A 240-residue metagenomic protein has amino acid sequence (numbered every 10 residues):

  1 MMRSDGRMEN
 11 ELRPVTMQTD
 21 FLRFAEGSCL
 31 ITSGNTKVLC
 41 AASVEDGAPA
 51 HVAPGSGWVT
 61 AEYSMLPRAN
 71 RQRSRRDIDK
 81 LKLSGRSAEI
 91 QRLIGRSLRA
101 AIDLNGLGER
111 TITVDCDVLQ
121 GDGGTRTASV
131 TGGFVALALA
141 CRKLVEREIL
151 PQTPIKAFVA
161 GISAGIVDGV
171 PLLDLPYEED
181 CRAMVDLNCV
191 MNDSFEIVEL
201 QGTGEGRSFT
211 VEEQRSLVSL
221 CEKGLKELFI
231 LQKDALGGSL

Functional and structural regions predicted by a protein language model:
M1-T32: Short, Gly/Pro- and small/polar-rich lid/capping loops
E11, R23-A25, G34-T36, G108 (+2 more regions): Short flexible coil/turn linkers enriched for glycine and charged/polar residues that connect secondary-structure
V15-Q18, F24-G27, E45-G47, R99-A101 (+3 more regions): Glycine-rich, charged/polar anion/phosphate-binding loops that engage phosphate groups from diverse ligands
T16-Q18, L30-T32, L39-A41, T60-E62 (+5 more regions): Structured core elements
F21, C29-L107, I197-S219: Glycine-rich, flexible beta-strand/loop modules in the N-terminal catalytic cores of phosphate-handling
D79-L83, C116-T125: A short glycine/serine-rich beta->alpha loop
G85, G106-E109, G124-A128, A138-R142 (+1 more regions): A structural signal for small-residue-enriched, beta-sheet-centric alpha/beta enzyme cores and oligomeric scaffold folds
L93, A128-A136: Short amphipathic alpha-helical face segments that pack within enzyme cores and frequently flank/anchor catalytic
